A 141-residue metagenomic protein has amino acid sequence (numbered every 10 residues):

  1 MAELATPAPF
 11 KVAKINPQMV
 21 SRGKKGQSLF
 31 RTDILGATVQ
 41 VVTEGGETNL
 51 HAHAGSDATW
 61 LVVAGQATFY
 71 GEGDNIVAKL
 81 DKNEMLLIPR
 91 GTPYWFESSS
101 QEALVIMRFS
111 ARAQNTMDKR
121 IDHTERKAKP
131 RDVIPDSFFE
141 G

Functional and structural regions predicted by a protein language model:
M1-V39, N49-L50, K79-K82, K119-G141: A short, N-terminal "cap"/entry segment at the start of jelly-roll beta-barrel domains of the cupin/DSBH fold
G23-K25, G45, G55, D81 (+1 more regions): Short beta-strand-initiation
T32-D33, T43, A54, G73 (+1 more regions): A generic beta-sheet turn/junction motif
L35, G46, G55-S56, T92-P93 (+2 more regions): A generic "binding-loop/recognition-motif" signal
V41-T43, A52-F69, F109-R112: Short, conserved beta-strand element in jelly-roll/cupin
T43, L80-S99, F109-A111: Conserved metal-binding segment of the jelly-roll/cupin
S56-K82, T92, E97: A short beta-strand-loop-beta hairpin characteristic of the jelly-roll/cupin
